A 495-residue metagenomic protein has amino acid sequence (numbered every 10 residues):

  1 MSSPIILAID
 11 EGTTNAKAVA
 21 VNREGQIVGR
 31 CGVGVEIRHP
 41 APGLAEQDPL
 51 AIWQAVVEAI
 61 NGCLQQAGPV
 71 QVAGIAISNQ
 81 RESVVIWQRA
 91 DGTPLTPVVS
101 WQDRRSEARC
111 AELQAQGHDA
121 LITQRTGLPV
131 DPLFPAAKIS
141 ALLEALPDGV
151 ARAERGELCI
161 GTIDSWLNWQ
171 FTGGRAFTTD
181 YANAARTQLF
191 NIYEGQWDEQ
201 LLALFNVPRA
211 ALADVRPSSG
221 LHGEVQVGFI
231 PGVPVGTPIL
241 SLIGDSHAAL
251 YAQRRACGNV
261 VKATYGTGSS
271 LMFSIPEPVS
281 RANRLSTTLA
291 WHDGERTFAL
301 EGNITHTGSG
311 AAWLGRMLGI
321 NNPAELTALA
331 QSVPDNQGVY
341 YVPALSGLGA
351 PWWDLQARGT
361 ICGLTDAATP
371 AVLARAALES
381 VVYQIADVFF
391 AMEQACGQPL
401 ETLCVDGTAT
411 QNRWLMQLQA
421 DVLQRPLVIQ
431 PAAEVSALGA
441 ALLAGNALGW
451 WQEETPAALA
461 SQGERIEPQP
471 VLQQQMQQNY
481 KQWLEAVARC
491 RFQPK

Functional and structural regions predicted by a protein language model:
M1-T96, Q124, A213-D214, P231-S241 (+4 more regions): N-terminal glycine/serine-rich phosphate-binding loop of ATP-dependent small-molecule kinases, especially carbohydrate
L7-I9, E107, Q114-F177, Q188-E199 (+3 more regions): Active-site core segments that coordinate phosphate-bearing ligands/cofactors across diverse enzyme families
L64-S100, P129-P135, N168-N191, R216-P217 (+1 more regions): Short beta-strand-loop/turn "lid" adjacent to the catalytic site in phosphate-handling enzymes
V70, A210, Q398: Structured loop/turn residues at beta-strand edges in well-structured enzyme cores
D103: Carbohydrate-associated surface elements
L204-A211: A structural motif corresponding to the C-terminal end of an alpha-helix and its immediate exit/capping segment
L212-L221, T327-S332: Short linear loop/turn motifs
